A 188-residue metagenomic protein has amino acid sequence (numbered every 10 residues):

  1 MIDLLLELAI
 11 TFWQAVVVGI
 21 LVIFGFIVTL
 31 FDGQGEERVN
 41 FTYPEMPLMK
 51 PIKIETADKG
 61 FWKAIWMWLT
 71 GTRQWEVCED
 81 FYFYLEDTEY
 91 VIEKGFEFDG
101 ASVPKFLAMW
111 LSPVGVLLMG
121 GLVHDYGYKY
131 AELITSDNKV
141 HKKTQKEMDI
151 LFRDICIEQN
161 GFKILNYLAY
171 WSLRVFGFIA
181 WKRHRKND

Functional and structural regions predicted by a protein language model:
I2-D188: Extended terminal accessory/targeting regions
